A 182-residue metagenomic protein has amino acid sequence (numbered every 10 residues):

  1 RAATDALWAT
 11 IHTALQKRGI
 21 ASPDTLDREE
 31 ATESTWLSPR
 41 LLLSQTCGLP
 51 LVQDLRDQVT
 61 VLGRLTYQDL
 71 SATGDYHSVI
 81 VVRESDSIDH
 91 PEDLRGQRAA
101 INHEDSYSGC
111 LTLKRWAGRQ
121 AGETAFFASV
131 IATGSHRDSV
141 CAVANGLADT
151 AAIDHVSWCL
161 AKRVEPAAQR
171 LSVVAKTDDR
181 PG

Functional and structural regions predicted by a protein language model:
R1-D57, R64-T66, D75: N-terminal hydrophobic or amphipathic helices and topogenic motifs
R1-T13, T73-V140, V156: Bilobed "Venus flytrap"/periplasmic-binding protein-like clamshell domains and structurally analogous long
S22-T35, C47, Q68, T124-C141 (+1 more regions): Short helix-initiation/N-cap motifs at beta->coil->alpha
T35-W36, L94, V143-A144: Hydrophobic residues within well-ordered alpha-helices
L43, V61-L62, I80, A99 (+2 more regions): Generic preference for hydrophobic
T46-R56, R119, A144, D149-R170: A ligand-binding cleft/hinge motif common to bilobed small-molecule-binding domains
Q68-V79, P166-G182: Periplasmic-binding protein-like
S108-C110, S139-A142, A152, C159-K162 (+1 more regions): Short acidic/glycine-rich loop or secondary-structure boundary segments that cap or lie
